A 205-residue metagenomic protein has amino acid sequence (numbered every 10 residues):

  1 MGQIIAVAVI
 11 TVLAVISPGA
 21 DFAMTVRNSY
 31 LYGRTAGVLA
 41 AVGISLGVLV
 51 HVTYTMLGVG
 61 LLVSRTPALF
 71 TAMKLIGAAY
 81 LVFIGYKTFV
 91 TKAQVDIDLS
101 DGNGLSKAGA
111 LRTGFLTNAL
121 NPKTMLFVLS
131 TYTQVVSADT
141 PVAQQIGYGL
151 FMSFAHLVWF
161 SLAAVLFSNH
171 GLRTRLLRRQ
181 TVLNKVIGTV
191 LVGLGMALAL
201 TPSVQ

Functional and structural regions predicted by a protein language model:
M1-T71, S130-G147, F151, S161: Juxtamembrane transmembrane-helix termini in multi-pass membrane transport proteins
I5, V9, G104-L116, G147: Alpha-helical membrane-protein architecture signal
D21, G47, H51-V59, L81-I84 (+3 more regions): Alpha-helical transmembrane segments and their lipid-water interface positions in multi-pass membrane proteins
M24-T25, K92, I97-D98, F127-V128 (+1 more regions): Short, hydrophobic secondary-structure boundary micro-motifs
T35-T113, M196: Membrane helix-loop-helix hairpins that form the core translocation module of multi-pass transporters
R65-Q94, F151, A155-A163, T174-Q205: Selective transmembrane alpha-helices of multi-pass membrane proteins
A119-K123: Selected transmembrane alpha-helices and immediately adjacent juxtamembrane segments of polytopic inner-membrane
N169-R173: Cytosolic, membrane-interface loops and tails of multi-pass inner-membrane proteins
